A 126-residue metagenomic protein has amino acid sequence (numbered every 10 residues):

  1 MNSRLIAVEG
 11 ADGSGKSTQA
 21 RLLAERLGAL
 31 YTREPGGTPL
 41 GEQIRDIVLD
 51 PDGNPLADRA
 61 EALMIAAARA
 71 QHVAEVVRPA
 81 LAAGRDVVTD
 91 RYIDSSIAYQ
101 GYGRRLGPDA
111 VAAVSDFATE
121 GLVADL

Functional and structural regions predicted by a protein language model:
L5: Walker A (P-loop) ATP-phosphate-binding motif of ABC ATPase nucleotide-binding domains
V8: Hydrophobic anchor at the beta1->P-loop junction of P-loop NTPases
G13-S14: ATP-binding Walker
S17: Walker A/P-loop
A24-L30: Conserved phosphoryl-transfer catalytic core
L30-T119: ATP-dependent small-molecule kinase phosphotransfer cores that center on conserved nucleotide phosphate-binding segments
